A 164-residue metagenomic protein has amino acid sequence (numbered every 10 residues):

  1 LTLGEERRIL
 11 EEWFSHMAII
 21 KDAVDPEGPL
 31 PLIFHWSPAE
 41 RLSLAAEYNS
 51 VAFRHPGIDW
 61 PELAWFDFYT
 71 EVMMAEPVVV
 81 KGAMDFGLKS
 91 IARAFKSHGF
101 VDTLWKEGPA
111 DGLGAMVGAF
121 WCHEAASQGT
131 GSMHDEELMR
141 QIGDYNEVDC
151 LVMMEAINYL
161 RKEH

Functional and structural regions predicted by a protein language model:
L1-V117: Conserved DEDDh/DEDDy metal-dependent 3′-5′ exonuclease domain
I91-H164: Acidic, Mg2+-coordinating catalytic module of metal-dependent nucleases/exonucleases that use a two-metal-ion mechanism
